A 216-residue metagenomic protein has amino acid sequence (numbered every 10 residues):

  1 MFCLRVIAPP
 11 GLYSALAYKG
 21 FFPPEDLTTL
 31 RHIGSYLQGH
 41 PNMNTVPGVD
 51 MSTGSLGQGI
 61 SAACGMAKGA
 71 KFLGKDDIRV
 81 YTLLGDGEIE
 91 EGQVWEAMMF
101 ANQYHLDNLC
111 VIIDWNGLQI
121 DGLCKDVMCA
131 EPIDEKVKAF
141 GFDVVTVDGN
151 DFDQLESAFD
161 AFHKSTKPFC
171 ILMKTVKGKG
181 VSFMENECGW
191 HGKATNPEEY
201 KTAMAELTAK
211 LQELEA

Functional and structural regions predicted by a protein language model:
M1, I78-T82, L109, K167-M173: Generic beta-sheet signal
M1-Q103: Cofactor-binding active-site loop characterized by glycine-rich and histidine/acidic residues
I7-A8, L12, N116-G117, D151 (+1 more regions): Glycine-rich beta-alpha junction loops
K75-I78, K125-S157, T208, Q212-E215: Conserved thiamine diphosphate
E91-N116, C170-M173: A short alpha/beta connector and helix-capping loop motif
E91-V94, D121-C124, S157-A158, S182-M184: Short, well-ordered secondary-structure micro-motifs
D107-V127, E135-V137: Histidine/lysine/aspartate-rich catalytic loop segments that bind and position anionic ligands
F152-A216: Glycine/aspartate-rich loop-and-adjacent alpha/beta segment that forms the canonical ThDP
